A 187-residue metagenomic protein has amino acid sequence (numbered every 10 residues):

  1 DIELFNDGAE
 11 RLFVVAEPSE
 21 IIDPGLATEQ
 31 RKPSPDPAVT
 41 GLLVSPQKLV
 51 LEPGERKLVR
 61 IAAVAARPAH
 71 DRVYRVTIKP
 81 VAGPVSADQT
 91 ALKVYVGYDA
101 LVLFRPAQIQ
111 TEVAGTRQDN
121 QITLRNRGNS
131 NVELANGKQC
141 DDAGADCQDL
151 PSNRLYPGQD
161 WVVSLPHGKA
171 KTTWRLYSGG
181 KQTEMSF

Functional and structural regions predicted by a protein language model:
D1, E55-K57, D71-R75, Q118-N120: Short, solvent-exposed loop/turn segments enriched in Ser/Thr/Gly
D1-A9, K48, Q108-R117, S152-R154: Beta-sheet-dominated interaction scaffolds and their linkers
D1-D7, L12-V15, A66-A69: N-terminal secretory signal peptides
I2-G8, I122-S130: Asparagine-centered strand-capping/turn motif at beta-strand->loop junctions
E3, F13-E17, R60, R75-T77 (+1 more regions): Soluble periplasmic/extracytoplasmic beta-strand elements of cell-envelope proteins
G8-D36, K79, N129-A145: Short acidic, flexible loop segments centered on an aromatic residue
R31-R67, G144-K171: Intrinsically disordered, low-complexity Pro/Gly/Ser/Thr-rich segments with frequent PxxP/GP/PP motifs and embedded
V64-I109, K169-F187: Terminal connector regions
